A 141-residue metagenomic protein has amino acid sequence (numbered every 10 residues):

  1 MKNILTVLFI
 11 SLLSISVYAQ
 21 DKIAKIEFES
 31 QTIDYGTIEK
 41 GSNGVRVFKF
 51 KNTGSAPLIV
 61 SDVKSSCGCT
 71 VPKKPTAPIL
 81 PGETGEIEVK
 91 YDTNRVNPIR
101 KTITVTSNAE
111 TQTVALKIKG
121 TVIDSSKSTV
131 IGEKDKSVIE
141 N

Functional and structural regions predicted by a protein language model:
M1-I23: Bacterial Sec-dependent N-terminal signal peptides
A19-S42, K49, E110-N141: Long, low-complexity ectodomains and other extracytoplasmic segments of secretory-pathway proteins
T37, V60-D62, T102: Extracellular/lumenal ectodomain signal focusing on beta-strand-rich modules and carbohydrate-recognition contexts
G41-V47, N94-T102: Short, solvent-exposed loop/turn segments enriched in Ser/Thr/Gly
F50-G54: Asparagine-centered strand-capping/turn motif at beta-strand->loop junctions
S55-E83: Surface-exposed binding patches on compact interaction domains or structured appendages
E83-V89: Short strand-edge motifs at loop-to-beta-strand transitions and within beta-strands of extracellular beta-rich domains
D92, T106-E110: Beta-strand-rich extracellular modules
